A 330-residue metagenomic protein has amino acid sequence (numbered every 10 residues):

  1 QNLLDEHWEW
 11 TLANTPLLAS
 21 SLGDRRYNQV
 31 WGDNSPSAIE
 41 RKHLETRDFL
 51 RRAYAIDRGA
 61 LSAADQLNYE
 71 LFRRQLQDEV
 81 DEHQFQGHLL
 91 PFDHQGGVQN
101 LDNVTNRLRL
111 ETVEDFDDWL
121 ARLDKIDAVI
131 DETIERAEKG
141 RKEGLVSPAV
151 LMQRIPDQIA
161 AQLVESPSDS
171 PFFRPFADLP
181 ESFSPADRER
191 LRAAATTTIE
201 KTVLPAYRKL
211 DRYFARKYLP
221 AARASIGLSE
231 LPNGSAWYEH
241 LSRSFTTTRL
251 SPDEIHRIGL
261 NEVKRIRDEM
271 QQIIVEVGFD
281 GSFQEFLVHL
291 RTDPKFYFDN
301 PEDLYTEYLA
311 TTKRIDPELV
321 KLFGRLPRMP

Functional and structural regions predicted by a protein language model:
Q1-P330: N-terminal maturation segment of proteins
